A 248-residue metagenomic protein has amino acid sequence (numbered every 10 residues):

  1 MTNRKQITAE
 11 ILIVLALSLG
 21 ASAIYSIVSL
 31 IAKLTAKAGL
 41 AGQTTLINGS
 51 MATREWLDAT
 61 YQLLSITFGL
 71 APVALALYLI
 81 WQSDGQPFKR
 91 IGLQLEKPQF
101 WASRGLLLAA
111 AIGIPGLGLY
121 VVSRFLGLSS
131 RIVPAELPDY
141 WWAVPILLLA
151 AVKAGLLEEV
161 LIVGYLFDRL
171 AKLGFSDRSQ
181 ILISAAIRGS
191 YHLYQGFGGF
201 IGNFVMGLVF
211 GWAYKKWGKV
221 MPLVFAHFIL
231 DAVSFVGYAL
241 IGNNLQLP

Functional and structural regions predicted by a protein language model:
M1-I7, S50-M51, G92-K97, V133-W142 (+2 more regions): Helix-boundary and loop/linker segments of multi-pass membrane transporters
M1-R90, F235-P248: N-terminal, membrane-interfacial amphipathic/helix-forming hydrophobic leader that caps and precedes the first
Q6-V14, D58-G69, F100-G105, A143-L147 (+3 more regions): Residue-level signature of transmembrane alpha-helical entry/exit and packing/kink sites in multi-pass membrane
S18-L19, A23, G113-I114, V121-P248: Transmembrane helix-loop-helix hairpins at the membrane interface of multi-pass integral membrane proteins
T45-G49, L57-Y61, I91, P138 (+3 more regions): A generic short-segment signal for beta-strand/edge and adjacent turn/coil regions
G92-I114: Interfacial segments of alpha-helical transmembrane regions
